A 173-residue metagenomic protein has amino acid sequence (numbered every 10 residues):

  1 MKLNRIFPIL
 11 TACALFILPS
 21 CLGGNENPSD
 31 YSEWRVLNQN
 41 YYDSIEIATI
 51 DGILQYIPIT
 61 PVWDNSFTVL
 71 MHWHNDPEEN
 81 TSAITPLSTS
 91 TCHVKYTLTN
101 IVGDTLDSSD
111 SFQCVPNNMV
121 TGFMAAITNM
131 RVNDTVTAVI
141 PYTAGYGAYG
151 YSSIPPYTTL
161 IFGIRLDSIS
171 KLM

Functional and structural regions predicted by a protein language model:
M1-C21: Sec-dependent bacterial lipoprotein signal peptides
K2-L3, C21-M173: Cross-family detector of peptidyl-prolyl cis-trans isomerase
